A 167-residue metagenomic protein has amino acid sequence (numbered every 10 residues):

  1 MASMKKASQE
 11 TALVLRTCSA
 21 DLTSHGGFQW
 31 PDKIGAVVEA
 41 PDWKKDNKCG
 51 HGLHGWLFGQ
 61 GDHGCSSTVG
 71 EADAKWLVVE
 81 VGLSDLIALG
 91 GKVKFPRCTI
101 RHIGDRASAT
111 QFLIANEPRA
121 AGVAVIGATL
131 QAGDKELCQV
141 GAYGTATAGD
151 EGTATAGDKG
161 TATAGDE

Functional and structural regions predicted by a protein language model:
M1-E167: Short, glycine-biased loop/turn motifs at secondary-structure junctions and in low-complexity Ser/Thr/Pro-rich termini
